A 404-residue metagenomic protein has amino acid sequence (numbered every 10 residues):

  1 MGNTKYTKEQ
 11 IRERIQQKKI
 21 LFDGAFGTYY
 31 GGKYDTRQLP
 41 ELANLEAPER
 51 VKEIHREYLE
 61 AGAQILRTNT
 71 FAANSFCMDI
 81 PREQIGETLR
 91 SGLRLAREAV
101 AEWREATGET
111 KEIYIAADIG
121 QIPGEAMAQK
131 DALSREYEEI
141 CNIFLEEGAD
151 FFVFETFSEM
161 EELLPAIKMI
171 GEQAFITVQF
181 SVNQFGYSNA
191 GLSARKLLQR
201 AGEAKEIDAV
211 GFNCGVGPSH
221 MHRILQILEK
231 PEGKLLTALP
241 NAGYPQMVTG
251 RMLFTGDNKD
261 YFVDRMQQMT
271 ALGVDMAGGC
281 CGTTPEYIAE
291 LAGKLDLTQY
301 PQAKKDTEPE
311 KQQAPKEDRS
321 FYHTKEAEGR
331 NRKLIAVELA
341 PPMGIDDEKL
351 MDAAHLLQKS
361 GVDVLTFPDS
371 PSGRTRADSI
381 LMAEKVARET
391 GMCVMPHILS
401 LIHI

Functional and structural regions predicted by a protein language model:
I11-L45, F71-M78, T107-A132, F180-F185 (+3 more regions): N-terminal small/glycine-rich loop or linker at the start of catalytic domains across soluble metabolic enzymes
G24, Y58, A96, F152 (+4 more regions): Conserved, mostly hydrophobic/aromatic
L39-E46, L59-A61, I65-T88, A149-L163 (+3 more regions): Glycine-rich, proline-tolerant flexible connector loops at the mouths of alpha/beta enzymes
R50-E57, K130-I143, A190-R200, K259-Q268 (+1 more regions): Short, acidic/polar
P81-E105, P165-V178, I227-N241, I288-D306 (+1 more regions): Alpha-helix-loop-beta-strand connector modules within alpha/beta enzyme cores
G120-M127, E162-G202, N213: Conserved anion-binding
N183-N189, G202-D275, E286, K294-A303: Catalytic-face loop-and-helix region of soluble metabolic enzyme cores
I402-I404: Conserved small/polar residues in nucleotide/adenosyl-binding loops
